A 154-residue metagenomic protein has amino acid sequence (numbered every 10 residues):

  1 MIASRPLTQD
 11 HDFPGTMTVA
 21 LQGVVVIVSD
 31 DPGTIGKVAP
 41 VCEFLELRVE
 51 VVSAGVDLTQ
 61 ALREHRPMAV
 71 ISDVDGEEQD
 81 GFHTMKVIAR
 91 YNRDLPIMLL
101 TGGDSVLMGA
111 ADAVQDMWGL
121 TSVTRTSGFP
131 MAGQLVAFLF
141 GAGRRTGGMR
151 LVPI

Functional and structural regions predicted by a protein language model:
M1-G33, A39-P40, P130-I154: Non-catalytic signal-transmission and effector/linker regions of two-component phosphorelay proteins
D30, L100-D104, G128: Conserved active-site segment of CheY-like receiver
D31-S53: Two-component/phosphorelay signaling modules centered on CheY-like receiver
P40-F44, A61, V114: Alpha-helical interaction/dimerization surfaces of two-component signaling modules
V51-A69: Acidic, metal-coordinating helix/loop segments flanking the phosphotransfer/catalytic sites of two-component signaling
R63-H65, I88-D94, W118: Conserved phosphotransfer cores of two-component systems
I71-D94, G103-A110: Conserved phosphotransfer microenvironments
G81, D112-T124: As written
